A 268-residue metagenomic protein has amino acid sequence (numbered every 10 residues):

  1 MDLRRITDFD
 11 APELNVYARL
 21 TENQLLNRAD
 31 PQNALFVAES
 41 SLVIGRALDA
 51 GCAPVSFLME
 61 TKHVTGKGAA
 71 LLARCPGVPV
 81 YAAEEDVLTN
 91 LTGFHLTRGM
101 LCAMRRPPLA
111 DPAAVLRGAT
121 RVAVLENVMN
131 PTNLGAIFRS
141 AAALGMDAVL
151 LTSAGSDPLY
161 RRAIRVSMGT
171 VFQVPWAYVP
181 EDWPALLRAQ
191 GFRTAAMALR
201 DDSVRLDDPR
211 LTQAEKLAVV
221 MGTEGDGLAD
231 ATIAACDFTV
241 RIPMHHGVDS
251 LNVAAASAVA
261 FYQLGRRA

Functional and structural regions predicted by a protein language model:
M1-K67, G155-S156: Boundary-proximal intrinsically disordered activation/regulatory segments immediately upstream of a helical core
R4, R105-D202: RNA substrate-binding interface of SAM-dependent RNA methyltransferases
I6, F36, E126-N127, T152-S153 (+3 more regions): Glycine- and other small-residue-rich loops at beta-strand/loop junctions that grip anionic moieties
S40, M129-I137, L251-A256: Amphipathic alpha-helical repeat scaffolds
G66-G77, T232: Short, aromatic/basic amphipathic alpha-helical patches
R74-G93: A glycine-rich helix N-cap at a beta->alpha junction
M100-C102, S140-L144, S153-F172, D230-A268: Structured adenosyl-cofactor binding patch, chiefly the S-adenosyl-L-methionine
A196-V248: Active-site/ligand-binding-proximal alpha/beta "capping" segment
